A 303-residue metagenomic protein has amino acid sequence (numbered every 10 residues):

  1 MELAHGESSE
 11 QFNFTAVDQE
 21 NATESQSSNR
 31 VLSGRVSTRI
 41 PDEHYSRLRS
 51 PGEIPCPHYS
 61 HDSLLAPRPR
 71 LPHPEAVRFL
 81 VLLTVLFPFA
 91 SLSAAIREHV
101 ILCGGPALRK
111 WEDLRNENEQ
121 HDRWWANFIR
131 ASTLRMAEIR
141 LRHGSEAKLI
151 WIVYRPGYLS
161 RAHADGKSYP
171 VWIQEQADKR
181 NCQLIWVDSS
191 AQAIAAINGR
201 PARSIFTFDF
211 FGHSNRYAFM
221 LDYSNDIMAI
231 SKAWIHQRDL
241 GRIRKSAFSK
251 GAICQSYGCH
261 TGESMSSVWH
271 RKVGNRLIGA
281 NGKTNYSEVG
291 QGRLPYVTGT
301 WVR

Functional and structural regions predicted by a protein language model:
E2-S9, T15-G34, T38-R39, S46-G52 (+2 more regions): Short, low-complexity, charge-dense intrinsically disordered segments
F79-P88: Bacterial N-terminal signal peptides
F87-A95: Bacterial Sec-dependent signal peptides at the C-terminal "C-region" and cleavage site
A95-A193: A domain-level signal for caspase-like cysteine endopeptidase catalytic cores and their zymogen-processing architecture
I96-E98, E146-L149, A202-I205, S249-I253: A general structural motif
S132-R142, A196-P201, Q237-A247: Short, basic/hydrophobic alpha-helical segments
N198-I205, G290-W301: Short, surface-exposed amphipathic charged segments that create phosphate/polyanion-binding patches used for binding
I205-V289: Catalytic cores of nucleophile-dependent amide-cleaving enzymes
